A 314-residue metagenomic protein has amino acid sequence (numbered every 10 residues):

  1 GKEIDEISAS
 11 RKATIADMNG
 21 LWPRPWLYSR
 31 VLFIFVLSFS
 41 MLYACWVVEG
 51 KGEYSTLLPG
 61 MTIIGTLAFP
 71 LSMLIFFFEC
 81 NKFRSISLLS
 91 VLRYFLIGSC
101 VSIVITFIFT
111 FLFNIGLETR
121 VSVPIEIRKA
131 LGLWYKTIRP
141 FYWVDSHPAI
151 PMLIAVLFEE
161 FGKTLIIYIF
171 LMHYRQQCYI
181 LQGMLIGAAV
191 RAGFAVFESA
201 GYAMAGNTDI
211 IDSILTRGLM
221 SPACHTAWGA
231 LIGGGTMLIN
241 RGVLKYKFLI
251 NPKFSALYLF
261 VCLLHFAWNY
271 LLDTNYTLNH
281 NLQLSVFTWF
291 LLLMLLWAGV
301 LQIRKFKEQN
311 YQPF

Functional and structural regions predicted by a protein language model:
G1-F314: Hydrophobic alpha-helical segments at protein termini of multi-pass membrane proteins
